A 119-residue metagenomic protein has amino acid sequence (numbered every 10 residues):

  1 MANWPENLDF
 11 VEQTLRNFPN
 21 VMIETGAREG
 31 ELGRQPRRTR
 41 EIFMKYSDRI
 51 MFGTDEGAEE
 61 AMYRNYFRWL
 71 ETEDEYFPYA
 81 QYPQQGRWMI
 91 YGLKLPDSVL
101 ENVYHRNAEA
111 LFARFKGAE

Functional and structural regions predicted by a protein language model:
M1-E119: H/E-rich (His + Asp/Glu) clusters that bind or coordinate divalent metals
